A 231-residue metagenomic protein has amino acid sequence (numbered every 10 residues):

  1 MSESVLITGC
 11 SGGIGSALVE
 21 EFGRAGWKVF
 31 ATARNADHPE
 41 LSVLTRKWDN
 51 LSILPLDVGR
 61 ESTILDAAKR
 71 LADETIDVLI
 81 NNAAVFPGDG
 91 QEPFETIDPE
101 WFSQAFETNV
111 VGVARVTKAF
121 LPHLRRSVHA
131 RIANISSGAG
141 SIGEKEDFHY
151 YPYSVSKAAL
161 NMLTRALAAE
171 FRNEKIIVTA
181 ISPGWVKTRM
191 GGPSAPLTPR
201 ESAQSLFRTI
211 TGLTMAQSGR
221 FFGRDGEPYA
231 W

Functional and structural regions predicted by a protein language model:
I7-T8, N81-N82, R131-S137, I177-S182: Structural signature of the Rossmann-like NAD(P)-dependent dehydrogenase/reductase core
S11-E20: N-terminal Rossmann NAD(P)H-binding glycine-rich loop of SDR-like oxidoreductase domains
A25-E40: Conserved glycine-rich Rossmann-like NAD(P)H-binding loop of the short-chain dehydrogenase/reductase
T45-S62: Rossmann-fold cofactor-recognition segment
D57-E74: Conserved Rossmann-fold cofactor-binding substructure of NAD(P)-dependent oxidoreductases
V85-F86, P93-F106, R125-R172: Catalytic loop of short-chain dehydrogenase/reductase
N173, A180-P183, G192-W231: C-terminal helical subdomain
